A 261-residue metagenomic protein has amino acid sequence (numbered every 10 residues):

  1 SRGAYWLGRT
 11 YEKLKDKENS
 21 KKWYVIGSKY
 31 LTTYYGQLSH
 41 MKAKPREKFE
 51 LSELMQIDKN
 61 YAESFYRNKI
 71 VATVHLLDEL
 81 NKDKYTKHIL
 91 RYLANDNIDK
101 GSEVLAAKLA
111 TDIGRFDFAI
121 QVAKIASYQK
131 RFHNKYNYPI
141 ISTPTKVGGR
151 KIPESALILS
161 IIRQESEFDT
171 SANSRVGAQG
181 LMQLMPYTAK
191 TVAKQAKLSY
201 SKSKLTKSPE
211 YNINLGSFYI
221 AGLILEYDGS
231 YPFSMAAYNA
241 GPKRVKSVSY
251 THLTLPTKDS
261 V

Functional and structural regions predicted by a protein language model:
L7, T73, L105-A106: Structural register within alpha-helical repeat arrays
I113-F116, A126-T170, E210, S217: Export/targeting segments at the very N-terminus of extracytoplasmic proteins
L157-I158, N173-Y200, P209-G222, K243-R244: Substrate-binding/active-site groove segments that recognize and process beta-1,4-linked N-acetyl-hexosamine
T251-T257: Conserved small/polar residues in nucleotide/adenosyl-binding loops
